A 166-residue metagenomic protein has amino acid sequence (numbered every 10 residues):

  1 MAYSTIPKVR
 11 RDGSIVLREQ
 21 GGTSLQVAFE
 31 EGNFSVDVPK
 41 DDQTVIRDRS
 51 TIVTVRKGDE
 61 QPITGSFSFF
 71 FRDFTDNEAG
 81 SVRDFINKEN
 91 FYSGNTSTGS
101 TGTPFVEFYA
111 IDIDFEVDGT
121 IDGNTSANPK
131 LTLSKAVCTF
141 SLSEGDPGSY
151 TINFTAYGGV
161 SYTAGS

Functional and structural regions predicted by a protein language model:
M1-S166: Signature of extracytoplasmic/envelope-associated structural regions
